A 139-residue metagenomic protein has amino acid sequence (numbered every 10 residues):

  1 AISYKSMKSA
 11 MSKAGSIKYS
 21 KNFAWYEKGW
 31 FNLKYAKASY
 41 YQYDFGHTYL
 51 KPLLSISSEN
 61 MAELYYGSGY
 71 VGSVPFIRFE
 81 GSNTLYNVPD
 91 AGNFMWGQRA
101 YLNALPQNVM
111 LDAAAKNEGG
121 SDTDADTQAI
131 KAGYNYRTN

Functional and structural regions predicted by a protein language model:
A1-F94, Q98, V109: Glycine-rich short-loop/terminal segments
M95-P106, Y136: Membrane-interfacial alpha-helical segments at the cytosolic side of multi-pass membrane proteins
Q107-N139: Active-site or metal-binding loop neighborhoods of secreted/extracellular toxin and effector enzymes
